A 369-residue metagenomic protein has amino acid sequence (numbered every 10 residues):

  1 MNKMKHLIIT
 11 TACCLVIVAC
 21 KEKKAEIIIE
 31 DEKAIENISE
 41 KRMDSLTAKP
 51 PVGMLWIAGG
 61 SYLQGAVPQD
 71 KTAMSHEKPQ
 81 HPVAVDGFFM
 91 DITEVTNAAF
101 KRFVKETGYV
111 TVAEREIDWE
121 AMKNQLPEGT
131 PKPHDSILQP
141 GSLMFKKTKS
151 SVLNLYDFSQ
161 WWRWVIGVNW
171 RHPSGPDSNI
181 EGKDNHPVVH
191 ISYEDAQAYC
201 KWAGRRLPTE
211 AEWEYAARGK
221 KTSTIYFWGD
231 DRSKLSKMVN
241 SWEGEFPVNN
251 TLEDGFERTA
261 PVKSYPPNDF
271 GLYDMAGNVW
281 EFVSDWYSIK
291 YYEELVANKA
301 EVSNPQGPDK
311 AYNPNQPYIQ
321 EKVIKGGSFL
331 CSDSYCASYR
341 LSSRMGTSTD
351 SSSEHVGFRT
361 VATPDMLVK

Functional and structural regions predicted by a protein language model:
M1-H6: Positively charged n-region of N-terminal signal peptides that target proteins for export
L7-L15: Sec-dependent N-terminal signal peptides
V18-A19: C-terminal motif of bacterial Sec signal peptides marking the signal peptidase cleavage site
K24-I35, I57, L63, V67-P68 (+5 more regions): Functional-site microenvironments in short loops/helix caps that host divalent-cation chemistry
I27-L55: Post-signal peptide N-terminal segment of mature Sec-exported envelope proteins
Y62, V67-D86, P176-N179: Short, conserved catalytic-motif segment at the N-terminal edge
I92, N97-V104, S192-A198, E214: Short, solvent-exposed alpha-helical surface patches in non-cytosolic proteins
E354-V368: Short, structured beta-strand segments at or near domain termini in extracellular proteins/domains
